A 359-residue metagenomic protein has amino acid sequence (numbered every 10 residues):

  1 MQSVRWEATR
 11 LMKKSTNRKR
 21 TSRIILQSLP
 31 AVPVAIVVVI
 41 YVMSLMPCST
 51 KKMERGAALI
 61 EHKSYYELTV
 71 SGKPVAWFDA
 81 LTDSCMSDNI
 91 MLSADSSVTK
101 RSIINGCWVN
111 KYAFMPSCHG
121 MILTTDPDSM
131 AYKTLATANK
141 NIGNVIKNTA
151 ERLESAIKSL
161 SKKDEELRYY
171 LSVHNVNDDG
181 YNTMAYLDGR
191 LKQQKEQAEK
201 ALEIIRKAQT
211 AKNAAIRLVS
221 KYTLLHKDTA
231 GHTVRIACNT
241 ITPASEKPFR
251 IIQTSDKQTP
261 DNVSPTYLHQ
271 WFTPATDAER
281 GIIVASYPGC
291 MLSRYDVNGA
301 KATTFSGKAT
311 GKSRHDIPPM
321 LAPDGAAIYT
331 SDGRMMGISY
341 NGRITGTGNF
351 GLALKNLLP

Functional and structural regions predicted by a protein language model:
V4-T21: N-terminal Lys/Arg-rich, disordered targeting/topogenic segments
T16-V34: N-terminal Sec-pathway targeting helices
V38-K51: Bacterial Sec-dependent signal peptides at the C-terminal "C-region" and cleavage site
S49, G56-A214, G325-T330, M335-R343: Catalytic histidine site
N105, N110, R250-K257: Conserved beta strand-loop-helix elements of the APE1-like EEP
Q209-G231: Coiled-coil termination/hinge junctions
K227, V234-T242, Q253-P323, S339-T347: Flexible, gly/ser-rich surface segments that form the specificity/activation loops bordering the active-site cleft
I344-L357: A short, polar/charged loop-to-alpha-helix boundary motif
